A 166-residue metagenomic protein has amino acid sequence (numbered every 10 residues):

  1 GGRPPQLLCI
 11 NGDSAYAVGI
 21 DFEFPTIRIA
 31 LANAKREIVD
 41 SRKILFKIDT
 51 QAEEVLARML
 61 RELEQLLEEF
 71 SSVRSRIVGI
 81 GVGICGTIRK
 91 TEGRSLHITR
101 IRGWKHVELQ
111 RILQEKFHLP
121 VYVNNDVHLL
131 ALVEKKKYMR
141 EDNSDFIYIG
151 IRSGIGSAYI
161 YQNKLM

Functional and structural regions predicted by a protein language model:
P4-S41, I147-K164: Gly/Thr-rich phosphate-binding beta-strand-loop-beta motif of the actin/hexokinase/Hsp70
R42, F46-E64, E68-F70, R74-D145: Glycine-rich phosphate-binding loop and adjoining helix at the ATP-binding site of ATP-dependent phosphoryl-transfer
I101, K164-M166: Short beta->alpha transition motifs characteristic of CBS
